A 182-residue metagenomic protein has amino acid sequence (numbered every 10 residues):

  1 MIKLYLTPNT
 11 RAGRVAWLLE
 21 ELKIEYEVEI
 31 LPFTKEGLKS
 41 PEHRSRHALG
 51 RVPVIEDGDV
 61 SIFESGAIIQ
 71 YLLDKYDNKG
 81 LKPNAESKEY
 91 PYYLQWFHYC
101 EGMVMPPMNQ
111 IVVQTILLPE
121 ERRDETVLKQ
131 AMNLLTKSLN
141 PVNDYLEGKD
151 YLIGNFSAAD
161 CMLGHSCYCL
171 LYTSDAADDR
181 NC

Functional and structural regions predicted by a protein language model:
M1-K129, N133-T136: GST-like domain detector, emphasizing the conserved glutathione-binding G-site in the N-terminal thioredoxin-like
S61, H98, S157, D175-A176: Hydrophobic transmembrane-helix microenvironments that flank and shape a buried ionizable site
P107-Q110, Y151-L171: GST superfamily/GST-like fold recognition
L139-I153: Hydrophobic alpha-helical bundle segments that form small-molecule/ligand-binding pockets
Y172-C182: Single conserved hydrophobic/aromatic residue that forms the stacking wall/gate of nucleotide- or nucleobase-binding
